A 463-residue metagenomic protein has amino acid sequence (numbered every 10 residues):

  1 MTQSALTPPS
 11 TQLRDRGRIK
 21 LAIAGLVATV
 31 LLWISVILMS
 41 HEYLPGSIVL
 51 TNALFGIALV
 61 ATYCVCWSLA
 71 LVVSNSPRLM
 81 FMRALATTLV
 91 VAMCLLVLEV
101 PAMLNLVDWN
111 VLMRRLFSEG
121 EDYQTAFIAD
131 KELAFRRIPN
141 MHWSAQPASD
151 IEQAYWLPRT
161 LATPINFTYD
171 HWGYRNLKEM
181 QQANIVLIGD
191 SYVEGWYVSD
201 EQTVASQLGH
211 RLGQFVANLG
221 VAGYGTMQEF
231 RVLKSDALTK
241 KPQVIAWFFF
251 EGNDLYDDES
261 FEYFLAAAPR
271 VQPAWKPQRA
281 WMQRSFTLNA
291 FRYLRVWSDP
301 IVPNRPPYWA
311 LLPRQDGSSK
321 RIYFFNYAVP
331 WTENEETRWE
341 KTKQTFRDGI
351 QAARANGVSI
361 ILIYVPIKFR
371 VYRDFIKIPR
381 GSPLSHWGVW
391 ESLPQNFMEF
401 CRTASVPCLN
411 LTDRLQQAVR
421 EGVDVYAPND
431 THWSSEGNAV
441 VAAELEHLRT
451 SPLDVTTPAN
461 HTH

Functional and structural regions predicted by a protein language model:
T2-G17, S76-F81: Membrane-interfacial, low-structure loops and terminal tails that flank and connect transmembrane helices in multi-pass
Q3-L6, G17-R18, P407, A427-H463: Histidine-centered active-site loop/cap adjacent to the catalytic His in serine esterases/O-acetyl transfer systems
D15-A28, M80-A84: Membrane-interfacial loop-to-transmembrane alpha-helix junctions, especially the N-terminal start
L21-L71: Membrane-embedded alpha-helical segments of integral membrane proteins
T29-S40, M93, F250-E399, V406 (+4 more regions): Serine-dependent acyl-ester chemistry module
R78-N105: Internal/C-terminal transmembrane anchor helices
L106-R211, N326, Q395, L415-V419 (+2 more regions): Membrane/wall-proximal cationic-aromatic binding patches
R175, E179, V186, E194-W275: Conserved SGNH/GDSL esterase-like catalytic core that processes O-acyl groups on lipids and polysaccharides
